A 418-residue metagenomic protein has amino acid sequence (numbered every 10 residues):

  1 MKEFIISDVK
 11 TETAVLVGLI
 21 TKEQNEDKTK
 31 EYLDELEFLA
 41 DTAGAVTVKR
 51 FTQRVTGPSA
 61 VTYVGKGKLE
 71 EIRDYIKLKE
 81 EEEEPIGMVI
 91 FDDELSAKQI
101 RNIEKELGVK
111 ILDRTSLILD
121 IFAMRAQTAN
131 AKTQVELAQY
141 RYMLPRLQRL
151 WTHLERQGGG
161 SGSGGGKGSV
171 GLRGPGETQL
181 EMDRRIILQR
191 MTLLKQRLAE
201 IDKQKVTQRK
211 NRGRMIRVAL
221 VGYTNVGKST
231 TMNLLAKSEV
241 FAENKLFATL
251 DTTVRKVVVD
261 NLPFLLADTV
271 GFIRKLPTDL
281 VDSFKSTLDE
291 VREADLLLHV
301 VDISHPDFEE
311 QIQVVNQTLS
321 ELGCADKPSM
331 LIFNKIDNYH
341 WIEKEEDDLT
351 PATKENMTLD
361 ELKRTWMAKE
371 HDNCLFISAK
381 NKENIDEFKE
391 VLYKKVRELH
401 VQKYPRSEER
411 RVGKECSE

Functional and structural regions predicted by a protein language model:
M1-L119: N-terminal accessory targeting/assembly segments
M1-L16, E37, Q148-V226, M232 (+2 more regions): C-terminal-of-GTPase-core extension/linker across diverse P-loop GTPases
K2, D202-K205, R209-G213, L234-L265 (+3 more regions): Switch I (effector-binding) loop of TRAFAC-class P-loop GTPase G-domains
K2-I6, K30-D34, G57-K77, D251-T252 (+2 more regions): Switch II of P-loop NTPase G domains
D8-V9, K77-E84, K256-D260, L265 (+4 more regions): Conserved catalytic network of the ASCE P-loop NTPase/AAA+ motor domain
T21-E23, V55-T62, I90, E94-A97 (+4 more regions): Conserved Switch II/interswitch segment of TRAFAC-class P-loop GTPases
T115-L119, L246-F247, K380: Short, acidic/turn-prone active-site loops that include or flank metal/cofactor- and phosphate-binding residues
L117-A138: Short alpha-helix plus adjacent loop in nuclease-associated cores
